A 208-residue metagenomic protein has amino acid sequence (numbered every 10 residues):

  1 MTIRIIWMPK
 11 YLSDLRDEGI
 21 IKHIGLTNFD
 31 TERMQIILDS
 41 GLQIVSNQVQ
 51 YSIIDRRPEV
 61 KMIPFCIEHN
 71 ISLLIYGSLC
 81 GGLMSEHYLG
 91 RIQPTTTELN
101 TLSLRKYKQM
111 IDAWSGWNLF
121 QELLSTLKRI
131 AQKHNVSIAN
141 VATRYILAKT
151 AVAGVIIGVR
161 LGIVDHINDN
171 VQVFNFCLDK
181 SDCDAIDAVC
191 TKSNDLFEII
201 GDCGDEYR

Functional and structural regions predicted by a protein language model:
M1-K61, S72: Glycine/proline-rich, positively charged, aromatic-decorated active-site loop/lid region on the catalytic face
P9-S13, T31-Q35, I63, L124 (+3 more regions): Generic structural signal for well-ordered alpha-helices, preferentially at hydrophobic/aromatic core positions
I20-H23, K128-R144: Acyl activation and transfer enzymes in specialized metabolism, enriched for ANL adenylate-forming modules
I24, N47, C66, L73-Y76 (+4 more regions): Conserved, mostly hydrophobic/aromatic
D30, Y51-D55, G77-H87, Y145 (+1 more regions): Glycine-rich beta-alpha junction loops
P58-S103, S137: Aromatic-lined glycan-binding groove of carbohydrate-active enzymes
E68-H69, P94-R129, K133, A148-G154 (+1 more regions): Terminal-tail/helix-coil boundary detector
I138-A142, G154-V159: Conserved active-site loop/cleft motifs that coordinate metal ions or position small ligands
